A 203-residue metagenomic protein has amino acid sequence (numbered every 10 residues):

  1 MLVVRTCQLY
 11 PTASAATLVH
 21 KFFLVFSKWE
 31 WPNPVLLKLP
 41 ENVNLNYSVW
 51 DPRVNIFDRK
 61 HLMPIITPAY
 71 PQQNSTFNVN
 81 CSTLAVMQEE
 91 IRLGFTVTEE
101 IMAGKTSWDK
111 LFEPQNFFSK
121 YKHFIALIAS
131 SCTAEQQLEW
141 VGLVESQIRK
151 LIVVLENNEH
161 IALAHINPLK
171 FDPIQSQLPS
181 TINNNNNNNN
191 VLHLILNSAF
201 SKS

Functional and structural regions predicted by a protein language model:
M1-S203: Non-catalytic helical "accessory" subdomain of NTase-fold nucleotidyltransferases
